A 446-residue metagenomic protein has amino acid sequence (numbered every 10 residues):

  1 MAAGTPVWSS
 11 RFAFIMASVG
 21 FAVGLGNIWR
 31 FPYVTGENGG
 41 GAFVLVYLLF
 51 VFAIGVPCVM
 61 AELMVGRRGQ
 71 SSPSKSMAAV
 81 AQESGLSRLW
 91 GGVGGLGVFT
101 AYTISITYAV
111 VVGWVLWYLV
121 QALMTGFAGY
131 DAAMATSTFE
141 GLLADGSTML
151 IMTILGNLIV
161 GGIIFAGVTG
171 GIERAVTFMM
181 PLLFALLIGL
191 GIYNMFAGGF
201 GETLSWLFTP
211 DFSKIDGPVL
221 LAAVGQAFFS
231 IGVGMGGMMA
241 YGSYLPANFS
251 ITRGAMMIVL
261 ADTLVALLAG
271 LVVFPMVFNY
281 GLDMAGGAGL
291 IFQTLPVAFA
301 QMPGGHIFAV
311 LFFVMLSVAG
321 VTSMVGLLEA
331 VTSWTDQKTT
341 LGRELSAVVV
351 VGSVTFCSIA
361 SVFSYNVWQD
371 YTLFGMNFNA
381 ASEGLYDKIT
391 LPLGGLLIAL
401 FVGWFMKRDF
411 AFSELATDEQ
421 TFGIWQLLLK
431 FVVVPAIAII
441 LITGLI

Functional and structural regions predicted by a protein language model:
M1-A2, V112-A144, Y244-N248, R253 (+4 more regions): Helix-loop-helix connectors at the membrane interface of multi-pass transporters/channels
M1-W29, C58-L63, R67-G95, P246-S250 (+1 more regions): Membrane-interface "cap" regions at the ends of multi-pass membrane proteins
A2-G4, W8, E173, T177-V321 (+1 more regions): Membrane-embedded translocation segments of transport machinery
T5, V34-N38, R68-L96, A109-T169 (+5 more regions): Inter-helical loop and helix-membrane interface segments of multi-pass membrane transporters/permeases
S9, F14-G26, A101-S105, A109 (+5 more regions): Hydrophobic, membrane-embedded alpha-helices of multi-pass small-molecule transporters
A13-F50, G236-G242, T252-M256, L260-T263 (+2 more regions): Transmembrane helix-boundary motif of multi-pass solute transporters/channels
A13-I15, F21, L150-I151, A261-L267 (+4 more regions): Loop-to-transmembrane helix boundary motifs in multi-pass membrane proteins
G92-T100, T340-V351, A381-I437: C-terminal membrane-solvent junction of multi-pass transporters and transport-like membrane proteins
